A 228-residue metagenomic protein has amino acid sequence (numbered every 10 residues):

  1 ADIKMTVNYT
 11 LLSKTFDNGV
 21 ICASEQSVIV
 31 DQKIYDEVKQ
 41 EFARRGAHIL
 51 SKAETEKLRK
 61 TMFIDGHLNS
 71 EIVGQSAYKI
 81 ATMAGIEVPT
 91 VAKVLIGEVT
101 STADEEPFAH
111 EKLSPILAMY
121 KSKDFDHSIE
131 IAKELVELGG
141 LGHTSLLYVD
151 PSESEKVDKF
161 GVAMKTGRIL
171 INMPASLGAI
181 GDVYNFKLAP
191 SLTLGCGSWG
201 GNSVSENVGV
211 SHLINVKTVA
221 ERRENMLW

Functional and structural regions predicted by a protein language model:
A1-A103: ALDH superfamily catalytic-core signature
I3, D36-Q40, F125-I129, S154-D158: Short, conserved charged micro-motifs
D17-C22, E106-L113, E137-G140: Short, flexible turn/loop "capping" segments at secondary-structure junctions
I21, H48-T90, Y148-W228: C-terminal segments
S27-V30, L113-D124, G142-V149: Short, well-ordered beta-strand elements within core beta-sheets of diverse protein domains
Q40-G46, I131-E134, A163: Short amphipathic alpha-helices in soluble, non-transmembrane regions that often serve as interface/regulatory elements
E98, K121-D124, A132, L147-P151 (+1 more regions): Active-site proximal loops enriched in glycine and acidic residues that flank catalytic Cys/His/Asp and coordinate
L135-G142, K156: Terminal or standalone catalytic/regulatory effector modules within metabolic enzymes and repeat proteins
